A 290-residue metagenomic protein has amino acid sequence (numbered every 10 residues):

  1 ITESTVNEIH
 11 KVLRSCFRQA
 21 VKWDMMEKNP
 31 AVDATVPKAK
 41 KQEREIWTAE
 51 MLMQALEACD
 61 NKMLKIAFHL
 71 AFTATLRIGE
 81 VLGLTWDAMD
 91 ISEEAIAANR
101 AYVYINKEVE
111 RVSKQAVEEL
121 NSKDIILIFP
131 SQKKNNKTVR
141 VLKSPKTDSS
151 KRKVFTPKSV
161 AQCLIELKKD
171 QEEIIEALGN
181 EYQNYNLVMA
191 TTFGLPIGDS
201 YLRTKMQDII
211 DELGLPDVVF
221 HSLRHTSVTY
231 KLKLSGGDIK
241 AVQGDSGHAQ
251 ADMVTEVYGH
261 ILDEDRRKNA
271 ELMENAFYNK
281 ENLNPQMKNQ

Functional and structural regions predicted by a protein language model:
I1-R18, W23, K41, L195-Y201 (+1 more regions): N-terminal core-binding DNA-recognition domain of tyrosine site-specific recombinases/integrases
E3, N7, K22, M26-K28 (+4 more regions): Basic, Lys/Arg- and aromatic-enriched nucleic-acid-binding interface segment
S4, K22, H69, T73 (+5 more regions): C-terminal catalytic core of tyrosine-transesterase DNA break-rejoin enzymes
L13-C16, D24, A34, A55 (+5 more regions): Conserved hydrophobic/aromatic pocket- or pore-lining residues that grip, position, or stack substrates in active sites
A20-P30, D90-A97, R111-V117, E166-N180 (+1 more regions): Proline-centered turn/helix-capping motifs that create local helix->coil transitions or kinks
K38, I46, A97, K107-R111 (+1 more regions): Catalytic-site neighborhood detector that most strongly recognizes the C-terminal catalytic loop/helix of tyrosine
I91-R100, K107-D148, V160, T192 (+2 more regions): C-terminal secondary-structure termini that scaffold catalytic or DNA-interacting sites
I128-V141, T147-L215: Active-site/catalytic core of tyrosine-dependent DNA strand-transfer enzymes
